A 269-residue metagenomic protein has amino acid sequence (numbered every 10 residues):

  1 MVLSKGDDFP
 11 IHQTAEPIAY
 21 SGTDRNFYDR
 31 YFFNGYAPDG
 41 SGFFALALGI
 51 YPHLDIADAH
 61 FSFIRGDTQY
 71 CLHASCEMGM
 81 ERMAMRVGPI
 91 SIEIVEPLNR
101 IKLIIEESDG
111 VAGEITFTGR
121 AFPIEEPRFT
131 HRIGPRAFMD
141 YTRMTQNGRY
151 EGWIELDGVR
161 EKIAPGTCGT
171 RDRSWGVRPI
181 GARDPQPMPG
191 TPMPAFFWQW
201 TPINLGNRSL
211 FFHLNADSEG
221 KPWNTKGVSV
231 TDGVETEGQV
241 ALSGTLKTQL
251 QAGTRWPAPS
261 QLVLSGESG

Functional and structural regions predicted by a protein language model:
M1-G269: Structured soluble/peripheral alpha/beta segments that form catalytic or ligand/cofactor-binding pockets
